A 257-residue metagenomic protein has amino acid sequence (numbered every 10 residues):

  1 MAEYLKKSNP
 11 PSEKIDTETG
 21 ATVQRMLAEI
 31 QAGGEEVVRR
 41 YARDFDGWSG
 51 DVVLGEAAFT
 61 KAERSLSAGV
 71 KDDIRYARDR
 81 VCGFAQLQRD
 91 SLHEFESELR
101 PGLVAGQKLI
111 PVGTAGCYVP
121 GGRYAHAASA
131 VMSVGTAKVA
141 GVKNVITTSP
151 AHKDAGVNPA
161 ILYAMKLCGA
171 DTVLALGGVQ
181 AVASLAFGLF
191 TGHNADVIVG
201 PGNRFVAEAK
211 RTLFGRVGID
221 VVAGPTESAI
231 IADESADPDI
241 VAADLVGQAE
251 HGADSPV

Functional and structural regions predicted by a protein language model:
M1-G113: N-terminal Rossmann-like NAD(P)+-binding subdomain of aldehyde/semialdehyde dehydrogenases
M1-K7, P159-A175: Active-site-proximal helix-loop elements at catalytic-domain edges
D16-V23, Q31, V38, E63 (+13 more regions): Generic structural signal for well-ordered, non-membrane alpha-helical segments in soluble metabolic enzymes
A28-Q31, P120, E250: Alpha-solenoid HEAT/Armadillo repeat architecture
E98-Y163: Conserved small-residue-rich beta-alpha loop and adjacent elements that most often cradle the phosphate/pyrophosphate
G169-V257: Conserved NAD(P)+-binding/catalytic subdomain of aldehyde/semialdehyde dehydrogenases
